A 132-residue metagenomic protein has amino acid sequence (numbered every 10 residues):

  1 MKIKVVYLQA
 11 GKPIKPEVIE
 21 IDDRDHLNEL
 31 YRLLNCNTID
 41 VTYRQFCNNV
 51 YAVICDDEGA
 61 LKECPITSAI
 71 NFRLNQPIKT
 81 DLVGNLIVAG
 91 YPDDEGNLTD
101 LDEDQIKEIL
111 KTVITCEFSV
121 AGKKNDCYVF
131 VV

Functional and structural regions predicted by a protein language model:
M1-V132: Short beta-rich binding modules
